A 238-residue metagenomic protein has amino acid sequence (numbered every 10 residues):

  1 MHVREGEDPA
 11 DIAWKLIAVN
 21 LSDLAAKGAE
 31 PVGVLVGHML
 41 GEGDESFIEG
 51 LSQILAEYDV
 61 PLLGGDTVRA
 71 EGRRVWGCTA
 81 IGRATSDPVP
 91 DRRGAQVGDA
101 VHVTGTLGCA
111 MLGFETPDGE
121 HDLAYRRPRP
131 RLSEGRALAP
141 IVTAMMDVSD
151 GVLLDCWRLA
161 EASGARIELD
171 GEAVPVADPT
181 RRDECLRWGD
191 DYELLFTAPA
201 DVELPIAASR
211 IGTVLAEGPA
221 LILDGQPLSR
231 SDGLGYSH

Functional and structural regions predicted by a protein language model:
M1-E5, C109: N-terminal small/glycine-rich loop or linker at the start of catalytic domains across soluble metabolic enzymes
P9-L35, S46-E57, S133, A137 (+1 more regions): Small-aliphatic-rich amphipathic alpha-helix that forms the alpha element of a beta-alpha
N20, G28, L62, G98 (+3 more regions): Residue-level signal for inorganic ion chemistry
E30-L112: Glycine-rich anion-binding loops of enzyme active sites
G43, R126-D190: Active-site-proximal betaalpha loop/short-helix elements that scaffold phosphoryl/nucleotidyl transfer chemistry
C109-P128: Short, compositionally biased
P128-R129, L204-H238: Acidic, Ser/Thr/Pro-rich beta/coil linker or hinge segments at domain junctions
T197-E203: Helix N-cap motif at beta-to-alpha junctions
